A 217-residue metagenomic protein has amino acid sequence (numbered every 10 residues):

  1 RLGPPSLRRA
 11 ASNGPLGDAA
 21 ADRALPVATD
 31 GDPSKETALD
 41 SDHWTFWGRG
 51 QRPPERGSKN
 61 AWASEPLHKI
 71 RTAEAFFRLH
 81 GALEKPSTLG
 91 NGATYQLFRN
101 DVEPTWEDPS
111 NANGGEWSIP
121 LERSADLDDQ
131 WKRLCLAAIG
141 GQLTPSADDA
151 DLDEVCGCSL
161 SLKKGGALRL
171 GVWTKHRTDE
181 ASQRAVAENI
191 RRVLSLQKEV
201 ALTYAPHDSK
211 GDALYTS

Functional and structural regions predicted by a protein language model:
R1-L2, I119: Intrinsic structural disorder
R8-L16, L25-E36, S41-H43, R52-W62 (+2 more regions): Conserved NAD+-utilizing ADP-ribose enzyme module
G48-G50: Residue-level signal for short segments within beta-strands and strand-turn junctions of well-structured beta-sheet
S64-K69: A short, exposed loop/beta-hairpin motif centered on an aromatic-Gly-Thr core
R71-E74, D126: A generic structural signal for alpha-helix starts
E74-P86: Short active-site loop/helix that positions an aromatic residue
